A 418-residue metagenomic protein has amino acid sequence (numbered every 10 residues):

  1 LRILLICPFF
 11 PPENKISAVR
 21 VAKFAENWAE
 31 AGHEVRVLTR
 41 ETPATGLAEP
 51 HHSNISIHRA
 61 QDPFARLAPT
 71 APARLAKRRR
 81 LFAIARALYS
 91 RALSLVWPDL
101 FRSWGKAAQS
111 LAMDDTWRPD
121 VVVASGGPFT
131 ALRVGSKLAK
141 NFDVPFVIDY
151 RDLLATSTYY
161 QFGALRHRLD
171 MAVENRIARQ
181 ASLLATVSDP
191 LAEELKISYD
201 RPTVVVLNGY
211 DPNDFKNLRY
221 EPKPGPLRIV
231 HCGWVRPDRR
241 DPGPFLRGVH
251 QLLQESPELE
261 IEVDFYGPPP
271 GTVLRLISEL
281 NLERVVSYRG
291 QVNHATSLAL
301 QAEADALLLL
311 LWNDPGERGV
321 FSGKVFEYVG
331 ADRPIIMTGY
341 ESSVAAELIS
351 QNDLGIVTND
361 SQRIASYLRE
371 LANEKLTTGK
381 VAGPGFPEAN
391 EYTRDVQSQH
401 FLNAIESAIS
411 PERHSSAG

Functional and structural regions predicted by a protein language model:
L1-A65, L183, T203, L252 (+3 more regions): N-terminal subdomain of nucleotide-sugar transferases
L4, E221-R239, L246-R247, Q397: Conserved donor-binding/catalytic core segment of Leloir-type glycosyltransferases
K23-F24, K106, S110, T130-R133 (+3 more regions): Membrane-proximal helix-turn-helix segments that form the acceptor-binding/catalytic region of lipid-linked
T39-A107: A conserved catalytic-core segment of Leloir-type glycosyltransferases
A48, A65-A71, Y210-P226: Acidic anion/phosphate-binding donor-loop and adjacent secondary structure in glycosyltransferase catalytic cores
P190, G209: Carbohydrate-associated surface elements
R236, R240-G243, N293-L300, L307-V329 (+2 more regions): Nucleotide-sugar-dependent
S256, E260, G267, T272-L298: Nucleotide-activated donor-binding/catalytic signature segment of Leloir-type glycosyltransferases, i.e., the conserved
